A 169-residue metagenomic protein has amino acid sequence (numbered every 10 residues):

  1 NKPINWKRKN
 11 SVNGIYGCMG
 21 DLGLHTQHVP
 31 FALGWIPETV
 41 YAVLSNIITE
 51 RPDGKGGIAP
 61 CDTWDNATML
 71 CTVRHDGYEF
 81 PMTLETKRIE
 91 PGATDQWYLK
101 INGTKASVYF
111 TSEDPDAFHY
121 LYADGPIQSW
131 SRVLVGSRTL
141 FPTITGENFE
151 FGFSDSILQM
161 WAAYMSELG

Functional and structural regions predicted by a protein language model:
N1, L44-E50, H75, R88-E90 (+1 more regions): Glycine-rich beta-alpha junction loops
N1-C61: Predominantly a Rossmann-like dinucleotide-binding segment in NAD(P)-dependent oxidoreductases
R8, T86, G103: Active-site donor-binding loop signature of nucleotide-sugar glycosyltransferases
L24, E85-A93: Glycine-rich phosphate/pyrophosphate-binding beta-alpha loops
L24, T63-D65, D95: Residues that act as N-cap/strand-start positions at coil-to-secondary-structure junctions
V29-L33, V73-E79: A structural motif corresponding to the C-terminal end of an alpha-helix and its immediate exit/capping segment
T39, T49-P60, W64-G77, L99-G169: C-terminal glycine/acidic-rich active-site capping loop/insertion
M82-T86, F110-E113: Beta-strand scaffold of nucleotide-dependent catalytic cores
